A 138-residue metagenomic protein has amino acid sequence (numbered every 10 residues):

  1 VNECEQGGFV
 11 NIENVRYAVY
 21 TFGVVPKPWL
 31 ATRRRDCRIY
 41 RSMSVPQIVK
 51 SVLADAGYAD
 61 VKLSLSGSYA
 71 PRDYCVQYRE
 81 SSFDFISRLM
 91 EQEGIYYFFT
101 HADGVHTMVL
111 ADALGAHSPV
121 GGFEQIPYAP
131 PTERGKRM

Functional and structural regions predicted by a protein language model:
V1-M138: Amphipathic alpha-helical and helix-coil boundary elements used as assembly and membrane-proximal scaffolds
